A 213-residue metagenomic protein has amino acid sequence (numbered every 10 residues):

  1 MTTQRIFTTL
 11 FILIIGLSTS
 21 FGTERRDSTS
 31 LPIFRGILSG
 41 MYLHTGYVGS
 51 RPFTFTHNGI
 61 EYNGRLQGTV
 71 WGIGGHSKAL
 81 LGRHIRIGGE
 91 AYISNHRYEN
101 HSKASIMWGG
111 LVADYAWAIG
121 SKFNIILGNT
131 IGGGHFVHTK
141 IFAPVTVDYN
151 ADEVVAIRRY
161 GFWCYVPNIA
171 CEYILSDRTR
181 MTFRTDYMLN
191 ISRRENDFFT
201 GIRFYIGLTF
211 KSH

Functional and structural regions predicted by a protein language model:
M1-S28: Bacterial Sec-dependent N-terminal signal peptides
F21-L80, H213: Short glycine/proline- and aromatic-enriched beta-strand/turn motifs that initiate or cap beta-hairpins
R35-I37, T69-I73, K103-G109, F123 (+2 more regions): Residues that define the transmembrane beta-barrel architecture of outer-membrane proteins
T45, G59-N63, G89-E99, F183-I191: Transmembrane beta-strand segments that form the barrel wall of outer-membrane beta-barrel proteins
S50-N58, Y98-A104, H138-T146, R193-T200: Outer-membrane beta-barrel translocator domains and adjoining extracellular loop/strand segments of Gram-negative
T56-E61, Y149-V155, L189-N190: Extracytoplasmic loops and strand-loop junctions of Gram-negative outer membrane beta-barrel proteins
A79-A151, F162-W163, Y173-D177, G207-H213: Gram-negative (and chloroplast) outer-membrane scaffold detector with strong preference for beta-barrel transmembrane
Y165, A170-H213: Predominantly the C-terminal beta-signal and adjacent terminal strand-loop region of outer-membrane beta-barrel
